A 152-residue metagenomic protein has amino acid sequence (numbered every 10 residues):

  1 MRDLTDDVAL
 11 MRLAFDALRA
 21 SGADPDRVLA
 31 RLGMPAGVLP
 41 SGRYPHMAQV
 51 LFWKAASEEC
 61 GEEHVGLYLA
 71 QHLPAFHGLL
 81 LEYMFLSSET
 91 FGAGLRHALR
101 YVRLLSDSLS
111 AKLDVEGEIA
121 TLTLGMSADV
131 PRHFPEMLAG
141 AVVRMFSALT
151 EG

Functional and structural regions predicted by a protein language model:
M1-L122, F134, A141: N-terminal low-complexity or simple alpha-helical regulatory segments that function as activation/interaction modules
L124-M126: Short beta-strand-to-loop capping motifs
A128-P131: N-terminal core-binding DNA-recognition domain of tyrosine recombinases/integrases
V143-F146: Metal-dependent nuclease catalytic cores in nucleic-acid-processing enzymes, especially RNase H-like/related
L149-G152: Compact structured core domains
